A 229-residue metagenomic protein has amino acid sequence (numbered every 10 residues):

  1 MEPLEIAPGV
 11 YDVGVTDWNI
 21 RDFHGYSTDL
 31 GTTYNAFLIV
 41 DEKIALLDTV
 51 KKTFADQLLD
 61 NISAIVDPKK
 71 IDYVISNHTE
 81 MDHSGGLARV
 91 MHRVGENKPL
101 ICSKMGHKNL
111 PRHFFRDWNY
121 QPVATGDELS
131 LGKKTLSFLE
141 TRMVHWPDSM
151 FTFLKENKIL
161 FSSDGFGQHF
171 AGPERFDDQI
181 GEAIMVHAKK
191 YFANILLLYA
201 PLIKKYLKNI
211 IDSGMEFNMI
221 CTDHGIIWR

Functional and structural regions predicted by a protein language model:
P3-V66, F151-S162: Conserved beta-strand hairpin/beta-sheet module of binuclear metal-dependent hydrolase folds, prominently
L4-P8, P99-S149, Y199-N209: Metallo-beta-lactamase
D22-T28, V50-K52, S76-H78, L136-R142 (+1 more regions): Short, flexible loop segments at the rims of nucleotide/cofactor-binding pockets, characterized by
E42, T53-I101: Active-site metal-binding motif and surrounding structural segment of the metallo-beta-lactamase
L46-T49, L58-I62, P68-K70, N77-D82 (+2 more regions): Conserved N-terminal glycine/acidic-rich loop preference
L47-T49, I71-T79, L100-K104, L160-S163 (+1 more regions): Active-site neighborhood of phospho(di)ester-bond hydrolases with catalytic His/Asp-centered motifs
K51-K52, M81, G167, I227: Short, glycine/acidic-enriched loop or turn micro-motifs at the edges of active sites
T135-W228: Metallo-beta-lactamase
